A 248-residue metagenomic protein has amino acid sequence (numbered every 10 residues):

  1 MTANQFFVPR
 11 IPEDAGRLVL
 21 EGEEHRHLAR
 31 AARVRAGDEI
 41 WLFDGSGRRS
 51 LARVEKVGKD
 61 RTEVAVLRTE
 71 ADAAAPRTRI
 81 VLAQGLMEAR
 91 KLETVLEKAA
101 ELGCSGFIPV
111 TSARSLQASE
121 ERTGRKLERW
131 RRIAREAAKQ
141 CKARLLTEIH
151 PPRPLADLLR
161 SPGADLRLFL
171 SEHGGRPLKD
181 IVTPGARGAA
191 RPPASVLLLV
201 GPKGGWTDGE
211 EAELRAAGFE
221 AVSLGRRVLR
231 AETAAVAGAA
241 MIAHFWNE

Functional and structural regions predicted by a protein language model:
M1-D72: N-terminal positively charged helical leader segments and presequences
I11, T69, T111-R114, R226-R227: Short, ordered loop/turn segments at secondary-structure junctions
G37, A99, A134, L214 (+1 more regions): Residue-level signal for inorganic ion chemistry
V64, L146-H150, A221: Generic structural signal for residues in well-ordered beta-strands
A73-F169: RNA substrate-binding interface of SAM-dependent RNA methyltransferases
R167-E213, F219-S223: Active-site/ligand-binding-proximal alpha/beta "capping" segment
D208-E248: Structured adenosyl-cofactor binding patch, chiefly the S-adenosyl-L-methionine
